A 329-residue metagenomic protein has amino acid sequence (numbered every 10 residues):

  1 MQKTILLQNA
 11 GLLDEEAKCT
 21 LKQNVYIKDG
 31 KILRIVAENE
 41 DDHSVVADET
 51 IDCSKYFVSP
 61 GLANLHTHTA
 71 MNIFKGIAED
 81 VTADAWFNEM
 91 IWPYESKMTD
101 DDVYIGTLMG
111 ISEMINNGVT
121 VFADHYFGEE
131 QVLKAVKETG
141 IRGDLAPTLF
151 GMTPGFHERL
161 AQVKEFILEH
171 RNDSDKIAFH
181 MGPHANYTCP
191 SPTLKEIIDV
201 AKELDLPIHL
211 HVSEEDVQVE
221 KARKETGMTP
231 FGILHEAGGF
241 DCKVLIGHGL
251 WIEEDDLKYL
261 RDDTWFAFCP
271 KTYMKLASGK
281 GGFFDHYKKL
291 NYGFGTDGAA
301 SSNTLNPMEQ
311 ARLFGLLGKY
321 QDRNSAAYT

Functional and structural regions predicted by a protein language model:
M1-S44, Y56-F57: N-terminal metal-binding scaffold of metallo-dependent hydrolase/deaminase domains
Q2-Q8, H43-A85, L108, I115-N116: Replace "His-x-His-based motif
A10, V25, G30, K55 (+9 more regions): Divalent metal-coordination and catalytic microenvironments
A10-L12, T107-M114, Y273-L276, K319-T329: C-terminal helical cap
K75-G140, Q162-D173: Alpha-helical scaffold segments that flank or form the walls of functional sites
Q131-L250: Metal-coordinating catalytic core of metallo-dependent amide/deamination hydrolases
G140-R142, V200-P207, G239-C242, Y259-A267 (+2 more regions): Glycine-enriched alpha-helix->loop->beta-strand junction motifs that scaffold or abut catalytic
E236-G239, K243, F284-T329: His/Asp/Glu-enriched, well-ordered alpha-helical/loop segment that forms or immediately abuts the divalent-metal
